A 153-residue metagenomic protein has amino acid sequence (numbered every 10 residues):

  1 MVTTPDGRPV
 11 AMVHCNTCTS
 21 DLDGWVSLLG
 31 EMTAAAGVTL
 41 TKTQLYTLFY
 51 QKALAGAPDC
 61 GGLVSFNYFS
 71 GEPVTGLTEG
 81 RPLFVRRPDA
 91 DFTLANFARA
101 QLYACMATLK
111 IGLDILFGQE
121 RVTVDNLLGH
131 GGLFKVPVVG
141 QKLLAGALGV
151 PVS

Functional and structural regions predicted by a protein language model:
M1-L128, L133-S153: Active-site core segments that coordinate phosphate-bearing ligands/cofactors across diverse enzyme families
